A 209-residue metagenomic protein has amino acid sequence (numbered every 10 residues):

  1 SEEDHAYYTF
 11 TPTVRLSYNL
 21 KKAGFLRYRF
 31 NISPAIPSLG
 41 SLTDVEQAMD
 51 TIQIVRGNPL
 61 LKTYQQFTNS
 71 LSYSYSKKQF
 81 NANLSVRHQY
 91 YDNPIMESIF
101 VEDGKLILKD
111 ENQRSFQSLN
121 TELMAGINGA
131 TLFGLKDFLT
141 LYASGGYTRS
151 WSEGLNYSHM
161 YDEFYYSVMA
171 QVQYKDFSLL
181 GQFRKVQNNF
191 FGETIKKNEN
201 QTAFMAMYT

Functional and structural regions predicted by a protein language model:
S1, A6-Y8, D44-V55, S98-L108 (+2 more regions): Flexible, solvent-exposed coil segments and beta strand-coil junctions, predominantly the extracellular/periplasmic
S1-N19, K136-Y147, Y166-N189, E199-M207: Surface-exposed extracellular loop regions of Gram-negative outer-membrane beta-barrel proteins
E2, F30-I36, V45-E46, F67 (+6 more regions): Transmembrane beta-strands of outer-membrane beta-barrel pores
E2-Y8, Q47-M49, P59-Q65, D110-L119 (+2 more regions): Replace "Gram-negative outer membrane beta-barrel proteins" with "bacterial and organellar outer membrane beta-barrel
V14-Y18, L71-Y75, V86, T121-T131 (+2 more regions): Residues on the lipid-exposed face of transmembrane beta-strands in outer-membrane beta-barrel proteins
Y18-L26, Y75-N83, G129-L141, K175-S178: Secondary-structure transition into beta-strands, especially the periplasmic turns and strand N-termini that construct
K22-F67, H88-K105, E111: Surface-exposed extracellular loop regions of Gram-negative outer-membrane beta-barrel proteins, predominantly
R56, K62, N81-M169: Outer membrane beta-barrel strand-and-loop segments of large Gram-negative receptors, especially TonB-dependent
